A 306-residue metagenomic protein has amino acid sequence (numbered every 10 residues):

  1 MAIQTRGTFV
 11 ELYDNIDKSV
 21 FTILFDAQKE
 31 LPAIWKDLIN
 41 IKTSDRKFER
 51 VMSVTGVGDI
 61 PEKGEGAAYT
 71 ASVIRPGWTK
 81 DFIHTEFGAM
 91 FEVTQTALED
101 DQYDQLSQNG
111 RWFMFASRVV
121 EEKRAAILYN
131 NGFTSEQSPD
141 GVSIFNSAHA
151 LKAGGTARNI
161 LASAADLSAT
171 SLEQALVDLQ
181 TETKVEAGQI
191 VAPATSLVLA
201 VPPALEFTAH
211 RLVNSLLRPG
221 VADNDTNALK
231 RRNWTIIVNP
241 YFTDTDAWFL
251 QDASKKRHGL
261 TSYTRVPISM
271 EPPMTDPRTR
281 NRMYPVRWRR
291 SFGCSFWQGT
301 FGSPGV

Functional and structural regions predicted by a protein language model:
M1-A27: N-terminal alpha-helical "arm" segments
A2-F9, F145-K184, P193-V198, P203-V306: Sequence/fold signature of self-assembling virion shell proteins
F25-F87: Assembly/oligomerization interface modules of large self-assembling protein complexes
H84-E99, T156, P193-V198: Glycine-rich, often proline-containing surface loops adjacent to acidic residues and nearby aromatics that form
G88-M90, R111-A116: Contiguous, well-ordered alpha-helical segments that form the cores/surfaces of helical PPI scaffolds
F91, T96, T181-A187: Conserved NTP-binding/hydrolysis core of motor NTPases
T96, D101-Q108, F115-T181: Alpha-helical scaffold segments that mediate packing/assembly in large oligomeric complexes
T134, V185-A192: Surface-exposed acidic, glycine-flexible loop patches that form ligand/cofactor-binding and adhesion interfaces
